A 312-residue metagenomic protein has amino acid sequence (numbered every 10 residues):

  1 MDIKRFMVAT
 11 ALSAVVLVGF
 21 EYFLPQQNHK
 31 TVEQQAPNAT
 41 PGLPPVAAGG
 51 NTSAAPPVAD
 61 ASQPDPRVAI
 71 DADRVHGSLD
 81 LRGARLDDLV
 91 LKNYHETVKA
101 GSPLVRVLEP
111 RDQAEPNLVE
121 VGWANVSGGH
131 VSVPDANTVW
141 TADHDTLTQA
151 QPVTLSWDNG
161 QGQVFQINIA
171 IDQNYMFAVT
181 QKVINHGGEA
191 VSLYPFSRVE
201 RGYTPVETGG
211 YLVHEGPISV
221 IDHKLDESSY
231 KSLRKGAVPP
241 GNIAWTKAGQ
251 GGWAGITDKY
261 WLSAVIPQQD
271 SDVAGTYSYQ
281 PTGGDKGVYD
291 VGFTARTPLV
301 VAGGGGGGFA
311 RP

Functional and structural regions predicted by a protein language model:
M1-V46, L147, N159: Subset of Sec-pathway N-terminal targeting signals
A9, A39, N51, N137-W140: Intrinsically disordered/low-complexity terminal segments and short unstructured peptides
N38, G42-V46, P57-V58, N117 (+2 more regions): Generic low-complexity segments that are intrinsically disordered, proline-rich and/or Lys/Arg-biased
G42-V68: Short, Gly/Pro- and small/polar-rich lid/capping loops
R67, D71-P312: Soluble non-transmembrane domains of integral membrane proteins
